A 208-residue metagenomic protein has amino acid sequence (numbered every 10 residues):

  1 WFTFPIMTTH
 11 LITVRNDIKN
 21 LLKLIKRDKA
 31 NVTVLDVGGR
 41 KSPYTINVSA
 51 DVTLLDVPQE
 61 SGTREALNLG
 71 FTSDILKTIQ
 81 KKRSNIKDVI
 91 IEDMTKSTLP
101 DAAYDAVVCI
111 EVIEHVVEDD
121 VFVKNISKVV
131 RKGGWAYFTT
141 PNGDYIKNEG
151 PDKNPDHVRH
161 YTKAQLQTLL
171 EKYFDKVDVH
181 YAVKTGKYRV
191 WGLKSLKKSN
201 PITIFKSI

Functional and structural regions predicted by a protein language model:
W1-A102, A106-I110, D120-V123, K163-A164 (+3 more regions): Conserved N-terminal segment of class I S-adenosyl-L-methionine
E111-H115: A short His-aromatic
V117-V121, N148: Short N-terminal helix/helix-N-cap motif within the alpha/beta-hydrolase-1
D120-W135: A short glycine-rich, Lys/Arg-flanked "PGG" loop and its adjoining helix->strand segment in the class I
Y137-R159: Short, glycine-/aromatic-enriched active-site segment of Class I SAM-dependent methyltransferases
V158-F174: Short alpha-helix
V177-I208: Conserved catalytic loop of SAM-dependent methyltransferase domains
